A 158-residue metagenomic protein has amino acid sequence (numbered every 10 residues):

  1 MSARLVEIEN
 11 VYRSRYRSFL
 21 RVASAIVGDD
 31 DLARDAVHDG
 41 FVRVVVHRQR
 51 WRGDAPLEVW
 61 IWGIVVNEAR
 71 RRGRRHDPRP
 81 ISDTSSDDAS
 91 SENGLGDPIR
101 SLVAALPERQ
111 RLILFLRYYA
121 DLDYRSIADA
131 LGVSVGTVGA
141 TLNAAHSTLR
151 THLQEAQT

Functional and structural regions predicted by a protein language model:
M1-R21, R34, V45, R111: A short, charge-rich alpha-helical start-of-domain segment used by transcription regulators
E7-N10, P98-L106: Short amphipathic alpha-helical boundary/capping segments
Y16, L20, F41, P107 (+2 more regions): C-terminal flanking helix
Y16, R34, H38-V45, A55-R75 (+2 more regions): Σ70-family region 2.3-2.4 aromatic/basic alpha-helix that recognizes the −10 promoter and nucleates DNA melting
D31, R125, G136: Residues within helix-turn-helix
V66, R70, L131-T158: DNA-recognition helix of helix-turn-helix
R71-G94: Short, basic/polar amphipathic helix motif occurring as a linker/hinge flanking DNA-binding modules in transcription
I113-R117: A short pre-motif secondary-structure segment
